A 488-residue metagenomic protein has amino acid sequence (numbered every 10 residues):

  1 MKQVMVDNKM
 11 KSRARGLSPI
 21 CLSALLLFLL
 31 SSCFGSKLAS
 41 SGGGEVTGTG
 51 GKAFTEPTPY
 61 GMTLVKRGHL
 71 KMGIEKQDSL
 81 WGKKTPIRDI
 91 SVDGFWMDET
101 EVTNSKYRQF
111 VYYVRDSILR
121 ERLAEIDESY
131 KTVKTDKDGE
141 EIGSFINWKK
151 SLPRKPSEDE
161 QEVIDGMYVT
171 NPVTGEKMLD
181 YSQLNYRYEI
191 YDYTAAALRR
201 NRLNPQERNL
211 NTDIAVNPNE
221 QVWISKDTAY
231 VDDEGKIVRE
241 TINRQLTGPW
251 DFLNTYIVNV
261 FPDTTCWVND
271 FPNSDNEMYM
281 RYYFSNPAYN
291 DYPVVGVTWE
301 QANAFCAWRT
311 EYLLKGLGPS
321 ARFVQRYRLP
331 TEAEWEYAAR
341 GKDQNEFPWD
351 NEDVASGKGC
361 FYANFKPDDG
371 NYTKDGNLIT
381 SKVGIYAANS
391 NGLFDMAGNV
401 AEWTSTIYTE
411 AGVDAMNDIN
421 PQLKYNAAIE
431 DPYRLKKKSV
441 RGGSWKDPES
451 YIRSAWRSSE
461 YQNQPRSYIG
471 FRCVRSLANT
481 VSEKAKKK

Functional and structural regions predicted by a protein language model:
M1-R15: N-terminal secretory signal peptides that target proteins for export/translocation
S31-S32: C-terminal motif of bacterial Sec signal peptides marking the signal peptidase cleavage site
K37-G43, L64-V65, K71, K76 (+10 more regions): Functional-site microenvironments in short loops/helix caps that host divalent-cation chemistry
S41-G68: Post-signal peptide N-terminal segment of mature Sec-exported envelope proteins
F95, V102, F110-R120, W308-G316: Short capping motifs at secondary-structure boundaries
E125-E240: Non-catalytic, alpha-helical, charged scaffold/linker segments that couple or flank catalytic or architectural cores
A427-P432, S458-P465: Short proline/glycine-enriched turn/loop segments at secondary-structure junctions
S467-E483: Short, structured beta-strand segments at or near domain termini in extracellular proteins/domains
